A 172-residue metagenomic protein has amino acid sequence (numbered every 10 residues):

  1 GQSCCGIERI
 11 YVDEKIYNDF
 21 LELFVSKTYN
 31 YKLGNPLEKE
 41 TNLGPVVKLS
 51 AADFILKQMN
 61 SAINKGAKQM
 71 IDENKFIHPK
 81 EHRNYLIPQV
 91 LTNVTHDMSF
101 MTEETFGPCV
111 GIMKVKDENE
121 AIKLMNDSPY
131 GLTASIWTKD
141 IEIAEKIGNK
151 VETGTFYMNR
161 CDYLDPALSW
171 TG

Functional and structural regions predicted by a protein language model:
G1-S3, K15-L43, K57-E73, N93-F100 (+1 more regions): Glycine/threonine-rich helix-loop capping motifs at alpha-helix boundaries
Q2-R9, V25-K57, N74-Y85, T102-G107 (+1 more regions): Flexible, acidic loop-helix segments that line cofactor/substrate-binding pockets
C4, V12, K139: Glycine-/small-residue-rich active-site loops that bind phosphorylated ligands and cofactors
R9-I16, V90: Short beta-strand and adjoining strand-loop segment in the mid-core of the Rossmann-like NAD(P)-dependent dehydrogenase
E14, N18, D53, N60 (+2 more regions): Residues in well-ordered alpha-helical elements
E14, P45, G111: Conserved donor-binding loops in enzymes that form glycosidic bonds
H78, Y85-G172: Conserved C-terminal structural/oligomerization subdomain of aldehyde/semialdehyde dehydrogenase
